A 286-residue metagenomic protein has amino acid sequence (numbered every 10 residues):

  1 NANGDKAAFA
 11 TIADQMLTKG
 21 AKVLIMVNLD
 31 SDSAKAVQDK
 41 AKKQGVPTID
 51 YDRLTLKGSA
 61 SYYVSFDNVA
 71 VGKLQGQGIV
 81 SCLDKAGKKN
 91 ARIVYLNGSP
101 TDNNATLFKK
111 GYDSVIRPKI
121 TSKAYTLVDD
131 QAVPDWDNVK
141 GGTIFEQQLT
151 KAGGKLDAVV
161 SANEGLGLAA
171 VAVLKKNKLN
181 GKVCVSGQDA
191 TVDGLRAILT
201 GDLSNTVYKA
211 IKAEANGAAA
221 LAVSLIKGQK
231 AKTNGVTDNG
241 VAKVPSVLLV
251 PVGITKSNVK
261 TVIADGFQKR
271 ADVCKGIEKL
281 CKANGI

Functional and structural regions predicted by a protein language model:
N1-I286: A residue-level marker of the well-folded mature domains of exported/periplasmic proteins
